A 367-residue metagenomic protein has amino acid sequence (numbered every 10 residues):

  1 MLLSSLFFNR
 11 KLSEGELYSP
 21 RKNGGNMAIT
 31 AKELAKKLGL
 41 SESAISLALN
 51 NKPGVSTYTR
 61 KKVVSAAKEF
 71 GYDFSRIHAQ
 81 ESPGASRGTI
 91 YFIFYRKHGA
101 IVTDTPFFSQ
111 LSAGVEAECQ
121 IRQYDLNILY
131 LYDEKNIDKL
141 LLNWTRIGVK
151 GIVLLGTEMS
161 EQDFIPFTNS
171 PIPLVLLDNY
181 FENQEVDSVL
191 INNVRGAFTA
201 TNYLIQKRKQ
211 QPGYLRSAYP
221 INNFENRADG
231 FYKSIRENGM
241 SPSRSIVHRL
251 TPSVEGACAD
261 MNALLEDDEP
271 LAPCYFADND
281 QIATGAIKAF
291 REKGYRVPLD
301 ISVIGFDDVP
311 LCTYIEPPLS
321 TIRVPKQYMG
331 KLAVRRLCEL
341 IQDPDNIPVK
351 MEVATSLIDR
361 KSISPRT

Functional and structural regions predicted by a protein language model:
L2-A85: N-terminal helix-turn-helix DNA-binding module of bacterial transcription factors
L2-N26, A85-N202, L265-E266, P270 (+1 more regions): Alpha-helical recognition/docking segments in bacterial nutrient-uptake and carbohydrate-utilization systems
S41, D73, G88, K150 (+2 more regions): Short acidic/polar active-site loop segments enriched in Thr and Asp
D73, D125, P173, Q210 (+2 more regions): Residue-level detector of anion-binding/catalytic polar loops
K97-Q110, I128-K135, V189-T199, L215-N262 (+4 more regions): Hinge/beta->alpha junction and helix N-cap segments in small-molecule ligand-binding domains
V149-L155, G213-R216, V247, E269-N279 (+1 more regions): Periplasmic-binding protein-like
C258-T367: Flexible loop/turn connectors
